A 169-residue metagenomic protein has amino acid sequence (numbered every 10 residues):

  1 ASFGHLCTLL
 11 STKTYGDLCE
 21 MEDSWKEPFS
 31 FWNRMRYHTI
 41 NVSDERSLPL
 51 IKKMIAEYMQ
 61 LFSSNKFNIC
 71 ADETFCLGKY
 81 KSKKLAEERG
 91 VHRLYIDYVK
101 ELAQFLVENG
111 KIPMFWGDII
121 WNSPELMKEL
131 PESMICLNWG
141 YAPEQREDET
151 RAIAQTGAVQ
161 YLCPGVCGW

Functional and structural regions predicted by a protein language model:
A1-I135, C167-G168: Aromatic-lined carbohydrate-binding surfaces of glycoside hydrolases
W139-W169: Conserved alpha/beta catalytic core and glycan-binding cleft of carbohydrate-active enzymes
